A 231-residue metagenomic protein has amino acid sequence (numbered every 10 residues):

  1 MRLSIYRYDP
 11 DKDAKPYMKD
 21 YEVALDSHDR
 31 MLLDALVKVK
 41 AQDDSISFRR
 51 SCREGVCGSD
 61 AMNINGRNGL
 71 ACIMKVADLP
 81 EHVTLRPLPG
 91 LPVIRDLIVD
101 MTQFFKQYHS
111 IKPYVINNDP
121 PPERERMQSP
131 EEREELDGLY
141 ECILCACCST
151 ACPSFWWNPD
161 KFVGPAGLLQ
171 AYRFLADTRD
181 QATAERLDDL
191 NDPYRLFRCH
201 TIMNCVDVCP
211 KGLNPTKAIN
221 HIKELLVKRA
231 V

Functional and structural regions predicted by a protein language model:
M1-Y21: Eukaryote-biased recognition of intrinsically disordered, low-complexity regulatory segments
K19-R30: Short, contiguous acidic and Ser/Thr-rich linear segments
A24, N63-R67: Short strand-turn-strand beta-turns centered on an Asx-Gly dipeptide
D29-D43, R86-V231: Ferredoxin-type iron-sulfur electron-transfer modules in oxidoreductases and energy-metabolism complexes
D43-R49: Active-site phosphate-binding and catalytic loops of NTP-dependent enzymes
C52-A61: Short, structured protein-protein interaction patches enriched in aromatics and acidic/basic residues, typified by
K75-V76: A generic structural motif
